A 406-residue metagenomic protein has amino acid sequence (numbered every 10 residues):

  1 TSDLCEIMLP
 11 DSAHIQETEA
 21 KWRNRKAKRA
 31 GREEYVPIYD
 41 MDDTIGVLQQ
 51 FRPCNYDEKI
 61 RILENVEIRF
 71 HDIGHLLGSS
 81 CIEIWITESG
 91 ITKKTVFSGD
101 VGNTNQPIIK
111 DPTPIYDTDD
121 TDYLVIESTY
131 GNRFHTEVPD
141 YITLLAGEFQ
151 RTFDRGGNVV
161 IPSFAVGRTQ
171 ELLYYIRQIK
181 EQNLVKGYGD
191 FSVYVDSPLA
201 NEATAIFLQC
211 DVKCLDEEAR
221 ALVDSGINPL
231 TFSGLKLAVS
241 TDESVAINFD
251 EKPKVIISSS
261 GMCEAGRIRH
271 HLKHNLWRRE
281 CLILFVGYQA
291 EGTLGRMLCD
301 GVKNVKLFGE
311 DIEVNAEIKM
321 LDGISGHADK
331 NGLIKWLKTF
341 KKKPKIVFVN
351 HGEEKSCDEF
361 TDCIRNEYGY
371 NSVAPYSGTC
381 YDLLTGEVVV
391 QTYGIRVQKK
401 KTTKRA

Functional and structural regions predicted by a protein language model:
T1-E171, R177-Y188: His/Asp/Glu-rich metal-coordinating catalytic cores of metallo-dependent phosphodiesterases/hydrolases acting on
M8-L9, V349, N366, D382-A406: Amphipathic alpha-helical heptad-repeat segments
H14, V66-F70, I206-C214, I334-K335 (+1 more regions): Short, surface-exposed amphipathic charged segments that create phosphate/polyanion-binding patches used for binding
Q16-K21, V212-D224, V389-A406: A polyampholytic, Gly/Pro-enriched intrinsically disordered region
F70-I73, V96-V101, V125-T129, I161-F164 (+7 more regions): Active-site neighborhood of phospho(di)ester-bond hydrolases with catalytic His/Asp-centered motifs
G147-G292, K306, N350, C363-N366: Hard-cation-handling environments
S258-S259, A265, D329-T339, K345-I364: C-terminal, well-structured subdomains that either form a transmembrane helix-short loop-helix hairpin in multi-pass
L298, K306-L337: Generic long, charged, amphipathic alpha-helical segments
